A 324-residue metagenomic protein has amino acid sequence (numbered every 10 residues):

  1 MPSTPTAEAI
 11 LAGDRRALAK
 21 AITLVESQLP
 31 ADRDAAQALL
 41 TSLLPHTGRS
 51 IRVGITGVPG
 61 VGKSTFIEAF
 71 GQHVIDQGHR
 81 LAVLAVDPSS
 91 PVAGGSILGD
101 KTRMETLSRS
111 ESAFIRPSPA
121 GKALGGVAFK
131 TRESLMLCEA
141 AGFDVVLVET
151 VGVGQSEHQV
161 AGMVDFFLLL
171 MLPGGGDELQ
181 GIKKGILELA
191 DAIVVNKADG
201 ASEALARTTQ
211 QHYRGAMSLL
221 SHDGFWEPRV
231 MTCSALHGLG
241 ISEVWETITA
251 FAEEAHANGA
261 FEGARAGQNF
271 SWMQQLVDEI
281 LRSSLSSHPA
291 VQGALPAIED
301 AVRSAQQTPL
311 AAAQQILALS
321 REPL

Functional and structural regions predicted by a protein language model:
P2-V53, V61, I67-S156, M163-L170 (+1 more regions): Nucleotide-state-sensitive switch-loop elements of NTP-binding domains
T6-A7, V61, S118, V195-D199 (+3 more regions): Short hinge/gating elements
L18-K20, T232, E243-S320: Long, well-ordered amphipathic alpha-helical subdomains in the mid-to-C-terminal portions of large enzyme subunits
V58: P-loop (Walker A) phosphate-binding loop of NTP-binding proteins
E111-R116, E188-A198: Acidic/polar active-site rim loop that often engages polyanionic ligands
K183: Conserved SF2 helicase motif VI
A192, A198-A255: Canonical P-loop GTPase G-domain recognition
